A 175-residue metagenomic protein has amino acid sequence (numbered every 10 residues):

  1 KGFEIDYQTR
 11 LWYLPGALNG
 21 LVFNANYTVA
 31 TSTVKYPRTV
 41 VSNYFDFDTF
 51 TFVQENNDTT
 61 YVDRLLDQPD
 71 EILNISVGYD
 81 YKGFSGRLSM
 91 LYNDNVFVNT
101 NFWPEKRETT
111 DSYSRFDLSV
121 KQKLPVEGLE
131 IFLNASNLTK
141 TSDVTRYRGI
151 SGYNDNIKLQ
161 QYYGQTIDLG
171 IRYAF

Functional and structural regions predicted by a protein language model:
K1-F3, P69-L73, S112-F116, Y163-I167: Residues that define the transmembrane beta-barrel architecture of outer-membrane proteins
K1-F97: Gram-negative outer-membrane beta-barrel transporters
E4-Q8, S76-G78, S119-K121, N134 (+1 more regions): Outer-membrane beta-barrel architecture
G16, Q68, Y79, T109-D111 (+2 more regions): Surface-exposed coil/turn segments at beta-strand junctions on protein surfaces, enriched
K35, L73-N74, F116, L129 (+1 more regions): Residue-level marker for the onset of beta-strands and adjacent loop->beta junctions in well-ordered domains
D58-D63, F102-E108, N154-L159: Extracellular loop and loop/strand-boundary signature of outer-membrane beta-barrel proteins
Y92-T100, K121-F175: C-terminal beta-signal and adjacent terminal beta-strands/loops of Gram-negative outer-membrane beta-barrel proteins
N99-P104, S112-D117: Short, local alpha-helical segments
